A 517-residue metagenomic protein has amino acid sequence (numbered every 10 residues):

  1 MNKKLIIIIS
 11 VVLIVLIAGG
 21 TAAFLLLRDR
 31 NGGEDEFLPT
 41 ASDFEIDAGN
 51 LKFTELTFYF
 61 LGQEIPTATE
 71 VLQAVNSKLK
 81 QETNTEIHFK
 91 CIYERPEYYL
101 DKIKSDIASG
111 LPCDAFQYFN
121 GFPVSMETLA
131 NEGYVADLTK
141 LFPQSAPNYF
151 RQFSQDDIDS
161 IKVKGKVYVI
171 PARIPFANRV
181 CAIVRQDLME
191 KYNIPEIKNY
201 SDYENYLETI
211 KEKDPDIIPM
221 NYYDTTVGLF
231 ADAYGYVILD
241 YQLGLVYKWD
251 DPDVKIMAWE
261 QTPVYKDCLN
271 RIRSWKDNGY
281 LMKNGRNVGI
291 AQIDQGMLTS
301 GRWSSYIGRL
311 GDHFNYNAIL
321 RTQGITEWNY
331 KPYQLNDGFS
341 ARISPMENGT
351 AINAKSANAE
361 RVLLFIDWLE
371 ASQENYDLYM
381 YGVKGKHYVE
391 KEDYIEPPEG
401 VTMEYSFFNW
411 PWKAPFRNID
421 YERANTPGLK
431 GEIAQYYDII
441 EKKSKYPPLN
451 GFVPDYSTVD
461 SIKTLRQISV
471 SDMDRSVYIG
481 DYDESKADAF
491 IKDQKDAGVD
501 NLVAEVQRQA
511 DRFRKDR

Functional and structural regions predicted by a protein language model:
N2-R517: Extracytoplasmic/secretory soluble proteins
